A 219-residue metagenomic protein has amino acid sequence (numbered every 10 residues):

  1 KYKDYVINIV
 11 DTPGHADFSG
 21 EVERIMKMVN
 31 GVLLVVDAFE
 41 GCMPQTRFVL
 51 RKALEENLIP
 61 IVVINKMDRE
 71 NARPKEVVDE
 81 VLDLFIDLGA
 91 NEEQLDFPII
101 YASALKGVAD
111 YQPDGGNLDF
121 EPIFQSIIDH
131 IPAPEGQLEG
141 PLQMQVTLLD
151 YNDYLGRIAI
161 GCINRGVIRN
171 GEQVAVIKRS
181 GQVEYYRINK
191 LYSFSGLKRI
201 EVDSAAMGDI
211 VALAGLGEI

Functional and structural regions predicted by a protein language model:
K1-I219: Structural and coupling elements of P-loop NTPases
